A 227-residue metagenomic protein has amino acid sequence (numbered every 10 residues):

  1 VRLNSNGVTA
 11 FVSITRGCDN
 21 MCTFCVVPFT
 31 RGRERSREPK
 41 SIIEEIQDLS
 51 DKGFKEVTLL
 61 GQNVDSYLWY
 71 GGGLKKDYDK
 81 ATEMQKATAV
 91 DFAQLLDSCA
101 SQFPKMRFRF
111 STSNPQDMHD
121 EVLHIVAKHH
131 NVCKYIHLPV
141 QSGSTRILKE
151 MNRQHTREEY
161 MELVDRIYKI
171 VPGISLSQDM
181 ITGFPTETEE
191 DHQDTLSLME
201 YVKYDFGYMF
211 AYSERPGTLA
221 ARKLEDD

Functional and structural regions predicted by a protein language model:
V1-Y67, D91, E158-V164, K169 (+3 more regions): Proteins enriched for Cys/Gly/acidic motifs involved in redox and nucleic-acid/cofactor modification
V27-G32, R153, T186, Y204: Short, conserved catalytic or interaction motifs in soluble domains
D51-E189: Conserved SAM/AdoMet-binding glycine-rich loop
G73-K75, S197, A221: Short amphipathic alpha-helical leader/targeting segments
G207: Caspase-like (clan CD) cysteine peptidase catalytic core
K223-D227: Terminal RNA-binding accessory module
